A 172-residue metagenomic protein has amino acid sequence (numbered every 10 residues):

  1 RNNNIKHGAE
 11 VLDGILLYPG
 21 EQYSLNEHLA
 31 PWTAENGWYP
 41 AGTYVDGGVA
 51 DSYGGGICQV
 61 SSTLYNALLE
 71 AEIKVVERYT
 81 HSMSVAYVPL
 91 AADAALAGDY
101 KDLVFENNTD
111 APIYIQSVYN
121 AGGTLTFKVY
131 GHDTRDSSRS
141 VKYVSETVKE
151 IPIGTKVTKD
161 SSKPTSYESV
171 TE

Functional and structural regions predicted by a protein language model:
R1-E172: Well-ordered beta-sheet/strand-loop patches within structured domains
